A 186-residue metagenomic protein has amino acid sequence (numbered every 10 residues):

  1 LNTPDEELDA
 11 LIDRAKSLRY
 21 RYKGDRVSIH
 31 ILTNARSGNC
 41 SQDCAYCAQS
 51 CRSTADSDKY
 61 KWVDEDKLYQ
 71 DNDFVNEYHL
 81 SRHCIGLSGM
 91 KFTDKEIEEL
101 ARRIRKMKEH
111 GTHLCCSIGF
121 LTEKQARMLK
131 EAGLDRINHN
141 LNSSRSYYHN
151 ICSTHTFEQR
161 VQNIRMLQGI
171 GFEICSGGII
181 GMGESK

Functional and structural regions predicted by a protein language model:
L1-N2: An N-terminal boundary/leader segment
D5-L11: Short, charge-rich amphipathic alpha-helical segments embedded in non-transmembrane helical bundles/solenoids
I12-S53, Y60-C84: N-terminal pre-triad scaffold of radical SAM enzymes
C51-D71, V75-I164, E173-M182: Core AdoMet radical
L167: Single, function-defining residue in the core of a domain
S185-K186: Short, intrinsically disordered, charge-balanced linker/junction segments flanking boundaries in proteins
